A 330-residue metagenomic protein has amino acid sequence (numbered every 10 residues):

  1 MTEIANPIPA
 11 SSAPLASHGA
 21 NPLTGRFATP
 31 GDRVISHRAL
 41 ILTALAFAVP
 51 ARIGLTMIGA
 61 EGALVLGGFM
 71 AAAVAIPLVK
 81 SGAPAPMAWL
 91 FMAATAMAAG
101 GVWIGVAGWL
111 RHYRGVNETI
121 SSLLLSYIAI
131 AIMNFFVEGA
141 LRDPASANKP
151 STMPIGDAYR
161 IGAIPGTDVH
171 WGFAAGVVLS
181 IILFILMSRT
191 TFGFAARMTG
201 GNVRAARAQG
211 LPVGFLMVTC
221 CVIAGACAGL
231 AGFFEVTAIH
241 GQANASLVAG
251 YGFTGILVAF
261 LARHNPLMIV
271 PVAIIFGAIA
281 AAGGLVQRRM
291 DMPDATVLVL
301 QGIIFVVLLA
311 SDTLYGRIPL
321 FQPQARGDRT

Functional and structural regions predicted by a protein language model:
M1-N21, G25-F27, G201, A208-F215 (+1 more regions): Cytosolic-side transmembrane-helix boundaries in multi-pass membrane proteins
N6, S11-N21, G25-A28, E118-R189 (+2 more regions): Transmembrane helix-bundle core of multi-pass membrane transporters and related energy-transducing complexes
A28-L78, M97-T119, A205, F260-H264 (+1 more regions): Single transmembrane alpha-helix segments in multi-pass membrane proteins
P30-D32, G59, I161-W171, R288-V297: Interfacial loop-to-helix junctions that mark the boundaries of transmembrane helices in multi-pass membrane
S36, A60-G68, A88, M92-G100 (+4 more regions): Alpha-helical transmembrane segments of multi-pass membrane proteins, especially transporters and channels
H37-A48, A63-V65, F69, G101-V102 (+7 more regions): Hydrophobic alpha-helical segments embedded in the membrane of multi-pass proteins
V102, P165-Q242, P266-P271: Helix-loop-helix "hairpin" substructures at the membrane interface of multi-pass membrane proteins
A228, F234-G302: Transmembrane alpha-helical segments in multi-pass inner-membrane proteins
